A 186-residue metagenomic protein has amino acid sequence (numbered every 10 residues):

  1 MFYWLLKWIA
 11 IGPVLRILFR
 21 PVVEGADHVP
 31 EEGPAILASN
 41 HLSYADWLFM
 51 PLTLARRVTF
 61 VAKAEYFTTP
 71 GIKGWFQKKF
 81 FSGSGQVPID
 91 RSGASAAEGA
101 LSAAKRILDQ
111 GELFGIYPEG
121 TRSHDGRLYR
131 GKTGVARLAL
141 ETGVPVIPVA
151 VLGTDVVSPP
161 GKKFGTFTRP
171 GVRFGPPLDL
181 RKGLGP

Functional and structural regions predicted by a protein language model:
M1-R20, P70-G85, K163-F167: Alpha-helical membrane-targeting segments
I9-H41: Helix-to-loop junction immediately C-terminal to a conserved catalytic motif
R16-V23, A97-E98, T154-V156: Short gly/ser/thr-rich secondary-structure transition/capping motifs
V29, H124-P186: A cross-family acyltransferase "interaction/gating" segment
E31-A94: Catalytic core of membrane glycerolipid acyltransferases/transacylases, capturing the structured, soluble-facing
A45-D46, F67-I72, G99, D155-K162: A short, acidic/glycine-rich surface segment
F49-M50, F80, R106, R137-E141: Hydrophobic/aromatic ligand-binding patch that stacks against planar heteroaromatic rings of cofactors or nucleotides
K105-V135: Catalytic-site beta-strand/loop segments enriched in glycine and acidic/polar residues
